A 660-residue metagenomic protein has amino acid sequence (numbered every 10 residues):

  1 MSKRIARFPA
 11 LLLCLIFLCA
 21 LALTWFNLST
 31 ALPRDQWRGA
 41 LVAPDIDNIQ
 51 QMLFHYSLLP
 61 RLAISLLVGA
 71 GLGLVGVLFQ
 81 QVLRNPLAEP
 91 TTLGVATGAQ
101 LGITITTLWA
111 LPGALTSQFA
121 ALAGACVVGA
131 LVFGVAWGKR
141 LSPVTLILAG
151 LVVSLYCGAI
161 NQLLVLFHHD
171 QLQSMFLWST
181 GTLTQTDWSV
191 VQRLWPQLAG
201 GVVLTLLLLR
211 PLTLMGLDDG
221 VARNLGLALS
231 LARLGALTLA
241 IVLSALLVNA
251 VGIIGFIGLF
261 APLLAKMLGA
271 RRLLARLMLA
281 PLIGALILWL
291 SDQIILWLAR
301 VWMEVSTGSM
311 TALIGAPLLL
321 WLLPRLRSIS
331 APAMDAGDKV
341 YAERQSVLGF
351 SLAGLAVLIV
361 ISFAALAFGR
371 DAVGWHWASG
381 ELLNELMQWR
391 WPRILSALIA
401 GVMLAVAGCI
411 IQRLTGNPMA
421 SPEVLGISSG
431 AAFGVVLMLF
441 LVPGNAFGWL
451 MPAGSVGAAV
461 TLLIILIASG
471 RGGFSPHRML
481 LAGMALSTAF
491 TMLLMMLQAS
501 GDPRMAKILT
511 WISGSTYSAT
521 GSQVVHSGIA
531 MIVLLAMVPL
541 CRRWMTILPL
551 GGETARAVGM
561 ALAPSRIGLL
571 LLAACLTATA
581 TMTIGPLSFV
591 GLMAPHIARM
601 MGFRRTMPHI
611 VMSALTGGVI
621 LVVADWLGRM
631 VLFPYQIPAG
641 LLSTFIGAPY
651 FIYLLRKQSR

Functional and structural regions predicted by a protein language model:
S2-R660: Alpha-helical transmembrane segments in inner-membrane proteins
